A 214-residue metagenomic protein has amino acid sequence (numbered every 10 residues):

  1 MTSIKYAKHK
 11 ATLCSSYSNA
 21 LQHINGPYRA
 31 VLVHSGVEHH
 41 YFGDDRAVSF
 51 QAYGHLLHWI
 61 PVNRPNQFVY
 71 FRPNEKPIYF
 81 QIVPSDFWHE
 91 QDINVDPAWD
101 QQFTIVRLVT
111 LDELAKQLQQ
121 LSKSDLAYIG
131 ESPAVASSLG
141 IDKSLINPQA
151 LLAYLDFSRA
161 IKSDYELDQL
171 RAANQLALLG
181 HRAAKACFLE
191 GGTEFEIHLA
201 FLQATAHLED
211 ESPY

Functional and structural regions predicted by a protein language model:
M1-K76, D86-E90, D112-Q119, K123 (+1 more regions): Terminal domain-start leader segments
V33-V37, Q81-P84, Y128-A134: Structural motif
D45, S49-V62, L152, A173 (+1 more regions): Short, Lys/Arg-enriched charge-dense amphipathic segments
A52-L56, Q91-I93, D100-T104, N147-Q149 (+1 more regions): Short, surface-exposed linear patches
V69, F103-R107: N-terminal accessory interaction module
K76-I78, E194: Primarily extracytoplasmic ectodomains and periplasmic/lumenal surface modules that are beta-strand-rich
H89-D100, V135-L145: Short, aromatic/basic amphipathic alpha-helical patches
L108-P213: Flexible, acidic/His-enriched mid-domain "rim/lid" segments that flank
